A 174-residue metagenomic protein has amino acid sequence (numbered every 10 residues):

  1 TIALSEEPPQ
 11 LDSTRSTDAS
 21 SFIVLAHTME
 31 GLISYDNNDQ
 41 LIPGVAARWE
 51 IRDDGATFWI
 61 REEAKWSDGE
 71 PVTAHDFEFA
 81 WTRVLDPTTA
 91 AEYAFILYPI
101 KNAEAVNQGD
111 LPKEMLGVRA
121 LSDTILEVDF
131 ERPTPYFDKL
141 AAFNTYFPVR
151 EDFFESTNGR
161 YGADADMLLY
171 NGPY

Functional and structural regions predicted by a protein language model:
T1-P9, G55-F58, F77-A80, L126-V128 (+1 more regions): Short, well-ordered beta-strand elements
A3-D54, L169-N171: N-terminal lobe/hinge region of extracytoplasmic solute-binding protein
T14-V24, V72-H75, L140-Y146: Short Gly/aromatic-enriched secondary-structure transition segments
R15, I60-D68, E114-G117, D164 (+1 more regions): Second-shell loop/turn segments in exported
I33-N37, R61-K65, T82-A90, P133-P135 (+2 more regions): Sec-exported extracytoplasmic/periplasmic mature domains
R48-I96, E127: Aromatic- and charge-enriched surface segment that lines or borders ligand/interaction sites
W49-R52, G109-P112, R119-S122, M167-L168: Extracellular/periplasmic catalytic domains that process cell-envelope and extracellular macromolecules
D129-Y174: Gly/Pro-rich hinge or "lid" segments in bacterial periplasmic/extracellular proteins
